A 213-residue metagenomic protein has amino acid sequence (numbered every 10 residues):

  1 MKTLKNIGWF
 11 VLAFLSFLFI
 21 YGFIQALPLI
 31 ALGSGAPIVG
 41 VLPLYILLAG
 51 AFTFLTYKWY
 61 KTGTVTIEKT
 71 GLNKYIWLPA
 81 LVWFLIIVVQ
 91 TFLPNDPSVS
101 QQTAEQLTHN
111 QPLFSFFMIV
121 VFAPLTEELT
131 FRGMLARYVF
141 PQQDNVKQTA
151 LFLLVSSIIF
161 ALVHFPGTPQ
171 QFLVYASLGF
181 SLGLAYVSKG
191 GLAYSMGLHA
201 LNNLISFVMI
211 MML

Functional and structural regions predicted by a protein language model:
T3-I7, V11, S34-L42, E68 (+4 more regions): Hydrophobic, aromatic-rich alpha-helical transmembrane segments and their membrane-interface anchor motifs
T3-W59: Alpha-helical transmembrane segments in multi-pass membrane proteins
K5-Y21, W77-L85, L153-I158: Alpha-helical transmembrane segments
I24-L29, T91-P97, L135, A185-Y186: Juxtamembrane C-cap of transmembrane helices in multi-pass membrane transport proteins
Q25, F52-Y57, I86-T91, F160-H164 (+2 more regions): Structural signal for membrane-spanning alpha-helices in multi-pass inner-membrane proteins, emphasizing helix cores
I30-I38, K61-A123, P141, I210-M211: Juxtamembrane helix-loop-helix connectors linking adjacent transmembrane helices in multi-pass membrane enzymes
F54-T64, L93, A185-S188: Structural signal for the C-terminal ends of transmembrane alpha-helices and the immediately following loop
P112-L213: Transmembrane helix-loop-helix hairpins at the membrane interface of multi-pass integral membrane proteins
